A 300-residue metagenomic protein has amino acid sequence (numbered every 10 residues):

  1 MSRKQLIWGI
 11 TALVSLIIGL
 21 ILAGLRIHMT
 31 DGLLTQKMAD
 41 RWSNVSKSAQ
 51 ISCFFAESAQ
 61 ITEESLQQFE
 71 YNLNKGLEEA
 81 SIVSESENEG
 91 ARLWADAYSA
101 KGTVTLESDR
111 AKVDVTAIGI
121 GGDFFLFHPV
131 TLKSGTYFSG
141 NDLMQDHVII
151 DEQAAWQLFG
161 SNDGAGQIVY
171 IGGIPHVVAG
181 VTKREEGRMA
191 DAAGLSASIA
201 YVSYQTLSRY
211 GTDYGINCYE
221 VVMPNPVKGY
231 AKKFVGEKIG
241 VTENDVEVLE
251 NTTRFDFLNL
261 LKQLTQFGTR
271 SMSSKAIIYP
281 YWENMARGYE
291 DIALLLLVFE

Functional and structural regions predicted by a protein language model:
M1-M38: Hydrophobic secretory-pathway targeting helix
I27-Q67: Membrane-interface junction motifs in transport/secretion proteins
F54-E57, Q67-L126, V130-T131, E250-N251: Short amphipathic beta-strand/extended segments in non-transmembrane regions
E63-V83, A200, K228-I239: Well-ordered, non-membrane alpha-helical segments in soluble/globular domains
A117, D146-H147, I168: A residue-level structural signature of the nucleotidyltransferase/glycosyltransferase Rossmann-like core
D123-L132, I150-F234, K238-Y289: Mid-to-C-terminal secondary-structure elements that act as membrane-proximal/extracytoplasmic interface segments
D142: His/Cys-centered metal/cofactor-coordination and adjacent catalytic loops
R287-E300: Selective detector of the "anchor" transmembrane alpha-helix that sits immediately C-terminal
